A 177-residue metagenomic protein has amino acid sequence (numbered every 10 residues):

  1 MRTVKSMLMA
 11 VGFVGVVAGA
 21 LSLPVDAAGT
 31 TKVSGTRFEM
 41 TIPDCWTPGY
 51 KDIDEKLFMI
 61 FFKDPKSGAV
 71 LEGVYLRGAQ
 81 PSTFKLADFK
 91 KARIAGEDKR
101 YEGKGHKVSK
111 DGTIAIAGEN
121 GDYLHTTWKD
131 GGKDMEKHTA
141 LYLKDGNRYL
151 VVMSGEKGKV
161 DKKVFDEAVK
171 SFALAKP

Functional and structural regions predicted by a protein language model:
M1-F13, G19: Bacterial N-terminal signal peptides that target proteins for export
G19-A27: Sec/Tat signal peptide C-region and signal peptidase I cleavage site
A27-L57: N-terminal "mature-domain start" segment
R37, F84-K91, K159-D166: Soluble non-cytosolic domains of exported or imported proteins
R37, W46, G112, T127-D130 (+1 more regions): Short, well-ordered turn and helix-capping elements at secondary-structure junctions
E39, T139-A140: Short, surface-exposed charged micro-motifs
D44-W46, G146-P177: Surface-exposed amphipathic alpha-helical segments
D52-H138, K144, Y149: Conserved polar/disulfide-associated segments of primarily extracytoplasmic proteins
